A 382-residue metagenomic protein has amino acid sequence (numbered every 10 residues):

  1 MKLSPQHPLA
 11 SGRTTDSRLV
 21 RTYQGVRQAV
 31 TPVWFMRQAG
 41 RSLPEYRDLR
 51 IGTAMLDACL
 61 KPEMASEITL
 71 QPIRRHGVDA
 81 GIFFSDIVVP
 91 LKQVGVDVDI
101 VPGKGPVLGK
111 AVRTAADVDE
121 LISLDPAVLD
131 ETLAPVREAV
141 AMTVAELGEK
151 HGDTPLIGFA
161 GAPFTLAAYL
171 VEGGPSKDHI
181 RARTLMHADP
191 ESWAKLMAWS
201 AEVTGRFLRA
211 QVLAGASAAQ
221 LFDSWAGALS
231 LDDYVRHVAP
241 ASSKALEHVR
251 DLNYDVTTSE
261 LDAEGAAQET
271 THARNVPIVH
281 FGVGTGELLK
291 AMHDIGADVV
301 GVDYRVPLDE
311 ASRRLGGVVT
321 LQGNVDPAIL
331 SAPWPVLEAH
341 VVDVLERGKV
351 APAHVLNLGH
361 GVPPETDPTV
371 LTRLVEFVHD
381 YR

Functional and structural regions predicted by a protein language model:
M1-V96, I100-P102, E149, A239 (+4 more regions): N-terminal basic, low-complexity leaders that serve as flexible interaction/assembly modules and, when applicable, as
I51-A54, A116-V128, M186-W193: Short glycine/proline- and acidic residue-enriched helix-loop micro-motifs that form flexible lids or anion-recognition
M55, C59, E63, I122-L133 (+1 more regions): Short gly/ser-rich anion-binding loops that grip negatively charged ligand groups
I87-P90, G105-P106, P163-T165: A short acidic, glycine/proline-enriched capping/turn motif at secondary-structure boundaries, especially helix N-cap
V96-V98, D117, P352-A353: Flexible, glycine-rich active-site loops centered on histidine and acidic residues that chelate a metal or position
D97-K104, E172-K177: A glycine- and small-aliphatic-rich helix-loop capping segment at beta-alpha/alpha-beta transitions that lines
G103-G148: A gly/proline- and charged-residue-enriched helix-loop-helix capping module
A134-R382: Active-site loop segments of alpha/beta catalytic cores
